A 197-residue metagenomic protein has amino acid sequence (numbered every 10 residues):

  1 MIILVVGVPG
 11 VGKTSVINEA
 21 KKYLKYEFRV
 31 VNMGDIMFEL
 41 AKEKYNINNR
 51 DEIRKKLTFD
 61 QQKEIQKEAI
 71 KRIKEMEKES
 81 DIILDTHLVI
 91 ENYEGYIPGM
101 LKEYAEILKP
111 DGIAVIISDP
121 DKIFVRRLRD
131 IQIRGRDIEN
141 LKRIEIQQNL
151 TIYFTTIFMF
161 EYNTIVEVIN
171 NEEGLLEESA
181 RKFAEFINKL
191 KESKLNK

Functional and structural regions predicted by a protein language model:
V5: Hydrophobic anchor at the beta1->P-loop junction of P-loop NTPases
V8: P-loop (Walker A) phosphate-binding loop of NTP-binding proteins
K13: Conserved lysine of the Walker
V16: Hydrophobic positions on the alpha1 helix immediately C-terminal to the Walker A/P-loop
K22-V30: Post-Walker A helix-loop "phosphate-sensing" segment adjacent to the P-loop in P-loop NTPases
M33-P98: ATP-dependent small-molecule kinase phosphotransfer cores that center on conserved nucleotide phosphate-binding segments
T86-D130: ATP-dependent NMP and nucleoside kinases share a basic, alpha-helical "lid"
I152-K197: NTP-dependent small-molecule kinase module
